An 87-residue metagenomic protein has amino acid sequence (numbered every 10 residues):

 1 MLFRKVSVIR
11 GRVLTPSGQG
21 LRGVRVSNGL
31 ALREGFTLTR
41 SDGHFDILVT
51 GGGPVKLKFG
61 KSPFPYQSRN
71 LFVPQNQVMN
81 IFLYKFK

Functional and structural regions predicted by a protein language model:
M1-K5, F82-K87: Pro/Ala/Gly-rich low-complexity, hydrophilic intrinsically disordered segments
M1-R22: Beta-strand-rich domain onsets/edges
L2-R4, L38-R40, L48-G52, F72-P74: Surface-exposed coil/turn segments at beta-strand junctions on protein surfaces, enriched
V6-R10, D42-H44, V78: Intrinsic-disorder/low-complexity, polar/charged segments enriched in Ser/Thr/Lys/Arg/Asp/Glu/Gln
R12, R25-S27, K58: Residue-level detector of beta-strand face positions
P16-G18, N28-E34, S62-F64: Change "in extracellular beta-sheet-rich domains … of secreted and cell-surface proteins" to "in beta-sheet-rich domains
R22-G23, N28-T50: Short, acidic Ser/Thr/Gly-rich low-complexity loop/linker segments typical of extracellular and cell-surface proteins
G29, T50-F86: A short, solvent-exposed loop/turn motif at the edges and junctions of modular extracellular/periplasmic domains
